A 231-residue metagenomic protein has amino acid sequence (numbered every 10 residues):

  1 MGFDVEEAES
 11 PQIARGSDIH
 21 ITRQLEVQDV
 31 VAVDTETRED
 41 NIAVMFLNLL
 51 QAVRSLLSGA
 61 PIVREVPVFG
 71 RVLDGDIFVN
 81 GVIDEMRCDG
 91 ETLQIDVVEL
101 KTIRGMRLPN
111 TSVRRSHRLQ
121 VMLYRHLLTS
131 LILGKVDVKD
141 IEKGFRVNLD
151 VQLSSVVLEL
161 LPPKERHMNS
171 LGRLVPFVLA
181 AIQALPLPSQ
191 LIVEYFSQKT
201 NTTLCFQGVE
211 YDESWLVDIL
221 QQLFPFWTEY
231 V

Functional and structural regions predicted by a protein language model:
M1-I95, L108: Metal-dependent nuclease catalytic cores that hydrolyze phosphodiester bonds in DNA/RNA, characterized by
P61-F224: Mg2+/Mn2+-dependent nuclease catalytic core
F224-V231: Immediate flanking context of iron-sulfur cluster ligation sites
